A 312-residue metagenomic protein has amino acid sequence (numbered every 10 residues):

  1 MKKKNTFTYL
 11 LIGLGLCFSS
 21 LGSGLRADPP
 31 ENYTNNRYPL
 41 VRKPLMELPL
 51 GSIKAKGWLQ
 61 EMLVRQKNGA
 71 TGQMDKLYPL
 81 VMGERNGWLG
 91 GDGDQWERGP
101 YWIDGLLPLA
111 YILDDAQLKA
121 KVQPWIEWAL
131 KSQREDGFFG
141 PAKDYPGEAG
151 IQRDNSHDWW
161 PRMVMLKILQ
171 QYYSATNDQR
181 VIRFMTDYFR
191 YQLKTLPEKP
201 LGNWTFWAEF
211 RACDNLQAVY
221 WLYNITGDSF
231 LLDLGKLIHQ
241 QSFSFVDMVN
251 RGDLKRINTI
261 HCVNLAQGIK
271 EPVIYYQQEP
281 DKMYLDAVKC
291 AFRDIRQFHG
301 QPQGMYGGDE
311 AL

Functional and structural regions predicted by a protein language model:
M1-L10: Bacterial N-terminal signal peptides that target proteins for export
Y9-S20: Bacterial N-terminal signal peptides
L25-L312: Glycan-recognition and catalytic cores of secretory/periplasmic carbohydrate-active enzymes
